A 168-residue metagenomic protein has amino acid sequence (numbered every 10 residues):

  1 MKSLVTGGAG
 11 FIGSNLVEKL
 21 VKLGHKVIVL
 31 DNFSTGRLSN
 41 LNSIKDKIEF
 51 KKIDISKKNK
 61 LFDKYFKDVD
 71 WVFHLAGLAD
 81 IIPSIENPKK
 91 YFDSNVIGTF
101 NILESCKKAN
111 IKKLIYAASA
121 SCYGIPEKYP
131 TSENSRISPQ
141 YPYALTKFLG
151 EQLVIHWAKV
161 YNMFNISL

Functional and structural regions predicted by a protein language model:
M1-L168: N-terminal Rossmann-like NAD(P)+-binding domain of SDR-like oxidoreductases, especially those catalyzing
